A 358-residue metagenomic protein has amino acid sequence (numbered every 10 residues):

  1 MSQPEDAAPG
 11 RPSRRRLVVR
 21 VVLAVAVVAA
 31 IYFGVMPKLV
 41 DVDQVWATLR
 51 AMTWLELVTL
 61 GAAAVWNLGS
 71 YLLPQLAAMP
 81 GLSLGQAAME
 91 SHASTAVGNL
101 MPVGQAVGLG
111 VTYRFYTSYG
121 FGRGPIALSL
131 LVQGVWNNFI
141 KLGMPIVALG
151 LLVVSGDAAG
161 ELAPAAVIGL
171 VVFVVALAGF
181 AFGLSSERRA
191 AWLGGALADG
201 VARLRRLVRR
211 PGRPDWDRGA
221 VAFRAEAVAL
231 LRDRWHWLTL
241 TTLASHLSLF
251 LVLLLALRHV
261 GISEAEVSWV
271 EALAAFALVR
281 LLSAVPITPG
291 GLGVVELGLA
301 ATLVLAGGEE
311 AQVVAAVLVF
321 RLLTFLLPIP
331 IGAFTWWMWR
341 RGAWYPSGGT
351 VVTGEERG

Functional and structural regions predicted by a protein language model:
M1-D43, A47, S94-R209, L292-G358: Transmembrane helix-loop-helix hairpins in multi-pass inner-membrane proteins
L17-V19, A51-T59, V228-L240: Membrane-interface helix starts
V22, L57-G61, G85-M89, A165-V171 (+4 more regions): Hydrophobic alpha-helical transmembrane segments
D43-T48, G219-L231: A short amphipathic helical element positioned immediately N-terminal to and/or at the very start of a transmembrane
N67-Q75, P102-T112, V252, V270 (+1 more regions): Transmembrane helix boundary and interhelical junction motifs in multipass membrane proteins
L68-A96, L257-A275: Membrane-embedded helical hairpins/re-entrant loop segments and their flanking transmembrane helices within multi-pass
R224-V279: Transmembrane helical segments that form the transport core of multi-pass membrane transport proteins
A275-T288, F320-P328: Transmembrane helix-bundle signature of multi-pass secondary active exporters and lipid flippases
